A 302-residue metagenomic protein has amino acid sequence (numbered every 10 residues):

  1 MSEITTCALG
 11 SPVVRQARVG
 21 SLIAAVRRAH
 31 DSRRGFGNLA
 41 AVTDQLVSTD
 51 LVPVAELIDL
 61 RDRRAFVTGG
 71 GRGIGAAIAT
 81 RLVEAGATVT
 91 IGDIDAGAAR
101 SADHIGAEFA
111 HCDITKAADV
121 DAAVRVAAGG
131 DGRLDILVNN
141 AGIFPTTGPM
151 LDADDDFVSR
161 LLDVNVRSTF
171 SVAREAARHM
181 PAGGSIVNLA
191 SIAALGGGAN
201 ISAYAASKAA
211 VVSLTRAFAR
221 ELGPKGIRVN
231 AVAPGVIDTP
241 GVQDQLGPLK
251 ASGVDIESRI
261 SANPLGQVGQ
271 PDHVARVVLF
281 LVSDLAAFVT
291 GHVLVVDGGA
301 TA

Functional and structural regions predicted by a protein language model:
D44-E56, F144-T147, G196, L279 (+1 more regions): Short C-terminal tail/terminal secondary-structure segment of NAD(P)H-dependent dehydrogenase/reductase domains
G132, F170-A173, H179, Q267-V296 (+1 more regions): C-terminal substrate-recognition "lid" of short-chain dehydrogenase/reductases
G148-M150, D154-S159, R259: Substrate-binding pocket helix/loop in short-chain dehydrogenase/reductase
A173, S207, T215: Active-site helix of classical SDR
R178, R220-P224, A287: Alpha-helical segment proximal to the catalytic Tyr-Lys
S191: Residue(s) in the substrate-gating loop at a strand-loop-helix junction that position the organic substrate next
P224, V236-A262: A glycine/serine/threonine-rich, flexible loop-to-helix segment that serves as the NAD(P) cofactor-binding "lid"
